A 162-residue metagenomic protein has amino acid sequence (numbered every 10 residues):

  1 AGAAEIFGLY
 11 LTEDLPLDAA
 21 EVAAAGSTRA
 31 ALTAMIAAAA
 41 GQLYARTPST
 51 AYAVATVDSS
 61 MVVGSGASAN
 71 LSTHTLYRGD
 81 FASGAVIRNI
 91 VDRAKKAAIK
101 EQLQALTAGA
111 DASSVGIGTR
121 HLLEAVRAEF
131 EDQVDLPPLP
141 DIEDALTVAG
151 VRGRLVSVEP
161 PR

Functional and structural regions predicted by a protein language model:
A1-I87, K96-A105: Conserved C-terminal "switch" segment of AAA+ ATPases
M61-R162: C-terminal engagement/docking regions of AAA+ P-loop ATPases
